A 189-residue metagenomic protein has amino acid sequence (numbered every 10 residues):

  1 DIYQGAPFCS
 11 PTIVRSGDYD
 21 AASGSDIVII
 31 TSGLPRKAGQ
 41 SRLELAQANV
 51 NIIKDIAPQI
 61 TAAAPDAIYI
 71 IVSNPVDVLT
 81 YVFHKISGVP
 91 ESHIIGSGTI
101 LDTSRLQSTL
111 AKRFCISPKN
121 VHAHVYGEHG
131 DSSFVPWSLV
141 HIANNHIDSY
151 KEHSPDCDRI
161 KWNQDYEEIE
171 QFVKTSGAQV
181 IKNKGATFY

Functional and structural regions predicted by a protein language model:
D1-S25: Conserved N-terminal Rossmann-fold NAD(P) cofactor-binding segment
Y19-A22, P75-V78, E128-D131: Short, internal active-site loops enriched in acidic
V28-I30, I71-V72: Redox-cofactor binding/interface segments in oxidoreductases and associated redox assembly factors
S32-L34: Conserved NAD(P)H cofactor-binding loop of Rossmann-fold oxidoreductase domains
K37-A38: Helix N-cap/beta-alpha junction loops of NAD(P)-dependent oxidoreductase domains
S41-Q107: Rossmann-like NAD(P)(H) cofactor-binding subdomain of soluble oxidoreductases
S87-H93, D102-Y189: C-terminal substrate-binding/catalytic lobe of Rossmann-fold NAD(P)-dependent dehydrogenases
